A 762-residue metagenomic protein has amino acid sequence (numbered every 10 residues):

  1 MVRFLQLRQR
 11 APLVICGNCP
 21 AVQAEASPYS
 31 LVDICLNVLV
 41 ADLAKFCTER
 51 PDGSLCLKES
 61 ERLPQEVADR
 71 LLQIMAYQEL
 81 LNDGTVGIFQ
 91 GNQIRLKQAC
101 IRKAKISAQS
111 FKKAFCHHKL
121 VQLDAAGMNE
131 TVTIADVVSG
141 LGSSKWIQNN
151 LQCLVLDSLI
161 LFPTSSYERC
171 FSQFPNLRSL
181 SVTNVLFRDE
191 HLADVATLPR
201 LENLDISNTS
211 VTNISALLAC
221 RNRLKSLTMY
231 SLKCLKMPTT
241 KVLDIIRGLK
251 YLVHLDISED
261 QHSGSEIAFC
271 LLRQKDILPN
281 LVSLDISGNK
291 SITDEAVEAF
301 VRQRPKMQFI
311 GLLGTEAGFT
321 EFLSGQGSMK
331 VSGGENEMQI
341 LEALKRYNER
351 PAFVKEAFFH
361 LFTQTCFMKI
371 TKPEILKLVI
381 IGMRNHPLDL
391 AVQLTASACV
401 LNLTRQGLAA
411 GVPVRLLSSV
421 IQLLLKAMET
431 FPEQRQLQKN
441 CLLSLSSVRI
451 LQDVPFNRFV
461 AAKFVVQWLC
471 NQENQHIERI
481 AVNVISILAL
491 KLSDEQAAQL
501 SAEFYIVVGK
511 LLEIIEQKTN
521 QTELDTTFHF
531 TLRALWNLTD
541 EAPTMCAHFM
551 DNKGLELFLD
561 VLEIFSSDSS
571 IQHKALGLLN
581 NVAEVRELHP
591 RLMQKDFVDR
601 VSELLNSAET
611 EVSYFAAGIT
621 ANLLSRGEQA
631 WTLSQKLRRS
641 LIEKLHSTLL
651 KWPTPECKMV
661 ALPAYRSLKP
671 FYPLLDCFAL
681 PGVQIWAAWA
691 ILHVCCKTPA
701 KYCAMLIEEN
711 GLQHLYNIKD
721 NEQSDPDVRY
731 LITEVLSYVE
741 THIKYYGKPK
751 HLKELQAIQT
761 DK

Functional and structural regions predicted by a protein language model:
M1-G142, C153, I160, S258-Q261 (+8 more regions): Cullin-RING E3 adaptor/co-adaptor recruitment helices
Q78-D83, K103-F111, N129-S139, S158-S166 (+16 more regions): Short, solvent-exposed loop/turn at the beta-strand->alpha-helix junction within individual leucine-rich repeat
K113-H117, D136-Q148, Y167-P175, L192-P199 (+7 more regions): A structural signal for leucine-rich repeat
H117, Q148, F174, L198 (+13 more regions): Core helices of alpha-solenoid repeat scaffolds
I147-Q152, S172-R178, A196-E202, N222-K225 (+20 more regions): Alpha-helical solenoid repeats of the armadillo/HEAT superfamily in eukaryotic scaffolding/adaptor proteins
T239-T240, A268-C270, I340-L344, E374-K377 (+3 more regions): Acidic, Ser/Thr- and Gly/Pro-rich intrinsically disordered linkers and low-complexity segments that flank or connect
L243-D244, G325-M329, M368-P373, G407-S418 (+8 more regions): HEAT/armadillo-like alpha-solenoid scaffolds in large eukaryotic assembly and transport factors
F300, E342-R346, I381-H386, L423-F431 (+7 more regions): Alpha-solenoid HEAT/Armadillo-like helical repeat scaffolds in large eukaryotic proteins
